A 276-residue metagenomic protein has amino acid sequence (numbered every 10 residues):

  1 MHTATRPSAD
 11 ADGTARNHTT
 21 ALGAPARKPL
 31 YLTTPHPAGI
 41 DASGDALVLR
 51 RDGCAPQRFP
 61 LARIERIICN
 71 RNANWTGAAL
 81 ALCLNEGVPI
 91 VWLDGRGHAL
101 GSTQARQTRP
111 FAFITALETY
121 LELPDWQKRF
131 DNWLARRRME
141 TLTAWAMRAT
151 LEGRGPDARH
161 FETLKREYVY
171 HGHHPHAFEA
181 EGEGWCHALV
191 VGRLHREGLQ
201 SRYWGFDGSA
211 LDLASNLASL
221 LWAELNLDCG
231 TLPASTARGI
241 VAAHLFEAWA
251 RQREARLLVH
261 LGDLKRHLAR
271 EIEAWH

Functional and structural regions predicted by a protein language model:
H2-Y31, P35-A38, L100, Q107-H276: Active-site helix-to-loop segments that bind/position phosphate- or nucleotide-bearing substrates and donors across
A24-P25, D41, F59-R63: Flexible, charged surface loops at secondary-structure boundaries
P35-P37, D41-A46, R50-R58: Positively charged, polar, low-complexity stretches
V48, I67-N70, V88-D94, H98: Short hydrophobic alpha-helical runs that function as membrane-insertion/retention elements
C54, F59-W75: Extracellular/luminal Protease-associated
T76, R96-S102: Short gly/pro/ser/thr-enriched loop/turn and capping motifs at secondary-structure boundaries
L84: Anion (oxyanion) recognition and catalysis
